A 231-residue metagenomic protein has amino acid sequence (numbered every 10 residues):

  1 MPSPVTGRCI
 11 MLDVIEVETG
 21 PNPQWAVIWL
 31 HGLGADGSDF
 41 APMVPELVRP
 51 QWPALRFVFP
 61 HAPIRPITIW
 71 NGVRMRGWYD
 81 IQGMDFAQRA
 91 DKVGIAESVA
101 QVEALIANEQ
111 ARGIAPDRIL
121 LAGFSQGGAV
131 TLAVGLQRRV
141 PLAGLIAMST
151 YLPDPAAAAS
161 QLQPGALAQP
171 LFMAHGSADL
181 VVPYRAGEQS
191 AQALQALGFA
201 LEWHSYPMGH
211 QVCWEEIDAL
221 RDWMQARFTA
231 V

Functional and structural regions predicted by a protein language model:
V5-L120: Serine-hydrolase catalytic machinery in alpha/beta-hydrolase-like enzymes
V48-P53, G113, R138-P141, Q195-F199 (+1 more regions): Short helix-capping segments at alpha-helix termini
R49-W52, L162-A168: Short, conserved loop/helix-junction motifs that constitute active-site signature segments in enzyme catalytic cores
P60-H61, A122, I146-S149, A174 (+1 more regions): Alpha/beta-hydrolase-fold catalytic nucleophile elbow
D117-A166: Primarily recognizes the serine-hydrolase "nucleophile elbow" in alpha/beta-hydrolase and SGNH/GDSL folds
A166-L171, L197-F199: Short, proline-enriched alpha-helix->beta-strand connector loops that line the catalytic pocket of alpha/beta-hydrolase
M173-H175, D179: Short beta-strand/loop motif that positions the catalytic acidic residue of the alpha/beta-hydrolase fold
R185-V231: C-terminal catalytic histidine-bearing segment of alpha/beta-hydrolase fold enzymes
